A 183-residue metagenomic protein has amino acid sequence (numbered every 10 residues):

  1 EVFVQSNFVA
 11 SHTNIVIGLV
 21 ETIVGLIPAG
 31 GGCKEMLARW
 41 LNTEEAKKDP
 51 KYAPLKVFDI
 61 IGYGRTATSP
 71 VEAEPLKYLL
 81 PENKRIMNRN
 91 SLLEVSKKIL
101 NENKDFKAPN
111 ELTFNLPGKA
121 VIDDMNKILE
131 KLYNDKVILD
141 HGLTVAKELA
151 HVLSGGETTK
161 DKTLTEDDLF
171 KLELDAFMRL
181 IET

Functional and structural regions predicted by a protein language model:
E1, V71: Active-site/ligand-binding-proximal alpha/beta "capping" segment
V2-S6, A10-P50: CoA-thioester-processing core
F3-S6, H12, Y63, P75 (+1 more regions): Short, well-ordered loop/turn elements at secondary-structure boundaries
V9-S11, L79-L92: Short acidic-hydrophobic, aromatic-tinged amphipathic segments that line or gate anion-handling sites
V20, P70, E82-N83: Extended hydrophobic-aromatic, low-complexity segments
A38, N42-R65, S69, P75 (+1 more regions): Intrinsically disordered, low-complexity segments enriched in small/flexible residues
